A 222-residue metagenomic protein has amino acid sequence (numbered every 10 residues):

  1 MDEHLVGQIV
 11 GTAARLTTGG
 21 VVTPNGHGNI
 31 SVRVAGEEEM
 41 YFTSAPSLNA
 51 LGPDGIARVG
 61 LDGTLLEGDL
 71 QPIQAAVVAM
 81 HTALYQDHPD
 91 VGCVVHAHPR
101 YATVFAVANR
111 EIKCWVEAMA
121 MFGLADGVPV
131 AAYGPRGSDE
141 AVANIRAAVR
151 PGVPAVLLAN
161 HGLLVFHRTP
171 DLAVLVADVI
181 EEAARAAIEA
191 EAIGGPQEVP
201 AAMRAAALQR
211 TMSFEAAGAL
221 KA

Functional and structural regions predicted by a protein language model:
M1-A222: Glycine-rich flexible loops
